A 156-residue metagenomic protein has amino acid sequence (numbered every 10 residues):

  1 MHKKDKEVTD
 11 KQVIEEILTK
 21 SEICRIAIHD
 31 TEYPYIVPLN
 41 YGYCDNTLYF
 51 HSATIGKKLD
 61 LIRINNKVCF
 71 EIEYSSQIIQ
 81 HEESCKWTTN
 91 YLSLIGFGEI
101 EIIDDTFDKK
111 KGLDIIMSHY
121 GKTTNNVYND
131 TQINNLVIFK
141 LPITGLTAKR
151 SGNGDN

Functional and structural regions predicted by a protein language model:
M1-T19: Extreme N-terminal tail/first-helix region
H2-D5, S75-N156: Charged, gly/pro-rich active-site loop segments
I17-L18, L61-I62, I116: A generic structural signal for nonpolar/aromatic side chains embedded in well-ordered alpha-helices
K20-I23, K122-T124: Short Pro/Gly-enriched beta-strand edge/turn motifs at strand-loop
S21-T54: Short beta-strand segments
I23, I36-P38, K67, Y91 (+2 more regions): Broad gene-expression machinery/nucleic-acid interaction feature
N40-G42, R63, Q132, P142: Well-ordered beta-strand positions
G42-Q77: A short mixed-secondary-structure module that forms the rim of ligand-binding clefts
